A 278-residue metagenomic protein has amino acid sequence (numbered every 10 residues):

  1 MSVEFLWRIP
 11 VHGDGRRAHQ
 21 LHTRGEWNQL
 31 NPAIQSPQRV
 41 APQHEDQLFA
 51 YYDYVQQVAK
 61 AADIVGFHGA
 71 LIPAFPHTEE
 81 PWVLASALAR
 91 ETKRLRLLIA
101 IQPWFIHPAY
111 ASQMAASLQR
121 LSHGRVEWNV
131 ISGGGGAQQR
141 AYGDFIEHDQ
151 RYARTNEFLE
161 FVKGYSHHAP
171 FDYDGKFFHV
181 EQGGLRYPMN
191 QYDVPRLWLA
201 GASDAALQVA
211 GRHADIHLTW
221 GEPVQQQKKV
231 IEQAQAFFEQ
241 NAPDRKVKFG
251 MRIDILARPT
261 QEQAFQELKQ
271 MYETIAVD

Functional and structural regions predicted by a protein language model:
M1-T92, Y192-P195: N-terminal beta1-alpha1-beta2 module of alpha/beta enzyme domains
S2-L48, F105-Y173, G221-E232, K246-K248 (+1 more regions): Flexible, glycine-rich active-site loops centered on histidine and acidic residues that chelate a metal or position
V3-I9, G69-I72, L95-I101, V126-V130 (+3 more regions): Hydrophobic faces of well-ordered beta-strands that scaffold small-molecule active sites in alpha/beta enzyme cores
Q47-A61, A111-M114, A200-V209: Short, acidic/polar
A59-I64, A85-R94, A115, Q119-V126 (+2 more regions): Acidic (Asp/Glu)-rich catalytic clusters
A70-P81, W104-A109, P223-K229, L256-P259: Acidic-and-aromatic substrate-binding clefts and catalytic sites of carbohydrate-active enzymes
P81-I99, R154-F158, Y165, Q240-N241: Alpha-helix-loop-beta-strand connector modules within alpha/beta enzyme cores
R154-A202: Extended catalytic-interface subdomain
